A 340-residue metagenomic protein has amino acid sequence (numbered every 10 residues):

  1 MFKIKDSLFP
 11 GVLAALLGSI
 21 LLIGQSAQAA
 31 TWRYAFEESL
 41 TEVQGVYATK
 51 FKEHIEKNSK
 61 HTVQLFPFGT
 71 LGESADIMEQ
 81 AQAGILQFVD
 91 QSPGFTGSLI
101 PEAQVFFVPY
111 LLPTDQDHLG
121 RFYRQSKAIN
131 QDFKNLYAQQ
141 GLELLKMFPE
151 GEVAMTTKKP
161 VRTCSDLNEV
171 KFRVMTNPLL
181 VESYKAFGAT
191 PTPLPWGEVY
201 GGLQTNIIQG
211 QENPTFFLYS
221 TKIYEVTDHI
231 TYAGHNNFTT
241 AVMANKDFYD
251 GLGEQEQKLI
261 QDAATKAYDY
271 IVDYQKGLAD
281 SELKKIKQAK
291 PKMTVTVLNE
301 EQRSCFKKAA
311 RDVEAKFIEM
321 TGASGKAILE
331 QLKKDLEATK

Functional and structural regions predicted by a protein language model:
M1-F9: N-terminal secretory signal peptides that target proteins for export/translocation
F2, A29-L119, D132-K340: N-terminal secretory/targeting leader peptides
G11-I23: Bacterial N-terminal signal peptides
G24-Q28: Signal peptide processing junction and immediate N-terminal pro/mature segment of secreted/exported proteins
